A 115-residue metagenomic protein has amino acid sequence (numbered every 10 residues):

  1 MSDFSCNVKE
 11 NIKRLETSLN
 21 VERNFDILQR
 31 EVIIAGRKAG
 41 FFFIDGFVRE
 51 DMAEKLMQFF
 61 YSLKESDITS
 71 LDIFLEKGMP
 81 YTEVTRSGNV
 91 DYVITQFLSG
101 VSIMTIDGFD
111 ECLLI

Functional and structural regions predicted by a protein language model:
M1-I115: Membrane-embedded alpha-helical signal segments
